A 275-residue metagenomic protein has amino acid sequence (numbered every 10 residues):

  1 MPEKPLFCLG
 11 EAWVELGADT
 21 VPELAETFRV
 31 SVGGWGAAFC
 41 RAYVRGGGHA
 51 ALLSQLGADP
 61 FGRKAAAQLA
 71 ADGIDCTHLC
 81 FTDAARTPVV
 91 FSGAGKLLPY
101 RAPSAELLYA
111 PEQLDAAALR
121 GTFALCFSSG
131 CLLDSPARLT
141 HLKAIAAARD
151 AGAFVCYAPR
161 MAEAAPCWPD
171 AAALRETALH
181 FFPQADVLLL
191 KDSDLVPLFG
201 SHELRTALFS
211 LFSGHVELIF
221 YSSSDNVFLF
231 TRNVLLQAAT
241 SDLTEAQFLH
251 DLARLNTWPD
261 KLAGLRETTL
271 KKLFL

Functional and structural regions predicted by a protein language model:
M1-I74, L270, F274-L275: Glycine-rich phosphate/adenosyl-contacting loop at the front of the ribokinase-like
L24-G33, L208, V234-S241: Short pre-catalytic strand/loop immediately N-terminal to key active-site residues, enriched for Gly-Thr
C40-A42, G48, A239-A263: Short, small-residue alpha-helix embedded
H49-S129: Conserved N-terminal subdomain of the carbohydrate kinase-like
A102, G130, R160-A164, S193 (+1 more regions): Active-site beta-loop-alpha junctions enriched in small/polar residues
T140-A151, E176-Q184: Catalytic-core regions built around general acid/base machinery
G152-C156: Short beta-strand/loop segments at the ligand-binding rim of alpha/beta enzyme cores
A165-L236, L255, L262-K271: Conserved phosphate/ATP/ADP-binding segment of small-molecule kinases
